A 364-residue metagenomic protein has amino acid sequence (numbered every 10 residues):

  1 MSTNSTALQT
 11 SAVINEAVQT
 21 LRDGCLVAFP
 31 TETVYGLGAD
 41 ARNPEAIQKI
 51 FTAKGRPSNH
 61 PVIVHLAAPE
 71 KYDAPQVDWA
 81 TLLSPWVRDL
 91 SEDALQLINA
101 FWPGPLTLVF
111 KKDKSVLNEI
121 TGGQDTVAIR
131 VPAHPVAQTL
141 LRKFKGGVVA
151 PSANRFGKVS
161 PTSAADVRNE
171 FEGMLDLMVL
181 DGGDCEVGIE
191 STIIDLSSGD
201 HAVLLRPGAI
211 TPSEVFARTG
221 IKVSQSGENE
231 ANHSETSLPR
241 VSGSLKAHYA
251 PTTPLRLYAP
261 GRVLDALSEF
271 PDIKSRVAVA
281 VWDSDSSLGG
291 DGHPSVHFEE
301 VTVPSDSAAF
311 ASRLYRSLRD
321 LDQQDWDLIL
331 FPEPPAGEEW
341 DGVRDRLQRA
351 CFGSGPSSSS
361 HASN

Functional and structural regions predicted by a protein language model:
M1-N364: Active-site-adjacent structural elements in enzyme catalytic cores
